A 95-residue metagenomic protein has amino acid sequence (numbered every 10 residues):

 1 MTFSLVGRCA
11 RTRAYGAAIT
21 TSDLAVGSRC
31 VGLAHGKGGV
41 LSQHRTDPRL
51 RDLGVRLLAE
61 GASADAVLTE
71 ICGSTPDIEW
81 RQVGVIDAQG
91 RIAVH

Functional and structural regions predicted by a protein language model:
M1-H95: N-terminal nucleophile
